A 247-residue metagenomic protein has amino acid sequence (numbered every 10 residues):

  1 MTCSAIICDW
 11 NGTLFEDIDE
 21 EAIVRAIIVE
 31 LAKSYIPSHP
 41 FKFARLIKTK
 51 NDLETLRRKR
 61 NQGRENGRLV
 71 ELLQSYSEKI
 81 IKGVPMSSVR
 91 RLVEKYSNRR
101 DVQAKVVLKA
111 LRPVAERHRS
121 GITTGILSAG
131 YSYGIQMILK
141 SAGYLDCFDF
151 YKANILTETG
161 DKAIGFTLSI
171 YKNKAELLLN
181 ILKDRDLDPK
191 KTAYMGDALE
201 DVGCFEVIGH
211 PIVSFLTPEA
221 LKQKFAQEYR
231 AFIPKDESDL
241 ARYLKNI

Functional and structural regions predicted by a protein language model:
C3-E21, F205: Asp-based phosphoryl-transfer active-site loop
E20, I27-I28, A32-R119, T123: A metal-dependent, Asp-based hydrolase signature
P113, M137-I138, C204-V207: A short acidic, amphipathic alpha-helical/loop segment
T124-S132, P189-P234: Acidic, Mg2+-coordinating phosphoryl-transfer loop and its flanking beta/alpha structural elements, shared across
Y133-T192, V202: Substrate-recognition "cap/lid" segment bordering the active-site pocket of phosphatases
Y151-E158, L216-L221, D236-D239: Short, acidic/turn-prone active-site loops that include or flank metal/cofactor- and phosphate-binding residues
L156-G165, L221-Y229, R242-K245: Short, charged, surface-exposed secondary-structure boundary motifs
